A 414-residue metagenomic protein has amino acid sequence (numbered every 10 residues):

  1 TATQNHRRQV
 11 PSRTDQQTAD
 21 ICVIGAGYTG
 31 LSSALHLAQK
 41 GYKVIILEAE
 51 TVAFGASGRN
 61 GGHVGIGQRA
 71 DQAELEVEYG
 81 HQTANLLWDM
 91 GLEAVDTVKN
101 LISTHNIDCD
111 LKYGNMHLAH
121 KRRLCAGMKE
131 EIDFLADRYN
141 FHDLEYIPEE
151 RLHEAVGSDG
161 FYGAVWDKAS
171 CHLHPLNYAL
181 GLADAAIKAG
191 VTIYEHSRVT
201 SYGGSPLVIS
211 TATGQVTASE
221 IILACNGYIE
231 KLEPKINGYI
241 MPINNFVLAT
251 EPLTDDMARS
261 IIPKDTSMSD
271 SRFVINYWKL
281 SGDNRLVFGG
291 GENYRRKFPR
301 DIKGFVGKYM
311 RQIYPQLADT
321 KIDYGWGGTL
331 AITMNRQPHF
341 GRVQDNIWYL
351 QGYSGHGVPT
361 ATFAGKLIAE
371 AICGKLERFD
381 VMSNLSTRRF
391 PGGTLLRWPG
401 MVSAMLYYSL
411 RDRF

Functional and structural regions predicted by a protein language model:
T1-I21: Extreme N-terminal leader/targeting segments of oxidoreductases
T1-T3, A70-E76, N100-G114, A119-G181: Flavin (FAD/FMN) cofactor-binding and adjacent substrate-gating region of FAD-dependent oxidoreductase domains
A19-I46: N-terminal Rossmann-like FAD-binding beta1-loop-alpha1 element of flavoenzymes
H36, V52-D110, A126-R138, R259 (+1 more regions): Conserved FAD-binding subdomain of flavin-dependent enzymes
Y42-V44, L144, T320: Hydrophobic anchor at the start of a short beta-strand that flanks the dinucleotide cofactor-binding loop
D96, T104-K112, V199, S210 (+1 more regions): Active-site substrate-recognition segment that forms the wall of the catalytic cavity or substrate channel
F134, G160-S219: Helical element adjacent to the flavin cofactor pocket in flavoenzyme catalytic cores
R296-F298, K303-R413: C-terminal catalytic lobe of FAD-dependent flavoproteins
